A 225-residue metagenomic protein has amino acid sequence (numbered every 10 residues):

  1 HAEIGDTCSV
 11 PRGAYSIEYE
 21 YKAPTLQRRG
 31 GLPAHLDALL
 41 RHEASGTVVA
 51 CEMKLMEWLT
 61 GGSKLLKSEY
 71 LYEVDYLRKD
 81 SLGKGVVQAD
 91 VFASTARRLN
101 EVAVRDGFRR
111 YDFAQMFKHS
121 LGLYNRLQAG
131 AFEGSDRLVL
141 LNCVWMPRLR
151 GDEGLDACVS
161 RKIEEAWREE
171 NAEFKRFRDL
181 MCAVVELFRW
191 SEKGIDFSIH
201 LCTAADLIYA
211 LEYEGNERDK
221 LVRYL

Functional and structural regions predicted by a protein language model:
H1-A2: A structured, charge-rich N-terminal accessory region that forms the first stable segment of a protein and links
S9-A44: Active-site metal-binding core of divalent-cation-utilizing nuclease and nuclease-like domains
K22-Q27, K54-W58, W145-L149: Short, solvent-exposed loop/turn segments at secondary-structure junctions
P33-D37, G46-A50, Y111-F113, R137: Extracellular structured ligand-interaction cores
A38-H42, T47-E57, H119: Conserved catalytic cores of phosphodiester-cleaving nucleases, focusing on short active-site segments
T60-L140: Acidic, metal/cofactor-coordinating or nucleic-acid-engaging core segments within structured domains
G61-S63, S120, L149-I163: A short acidic (Asp/Glu
L155-L225: Polybasic (Lys/Arg-rich)
